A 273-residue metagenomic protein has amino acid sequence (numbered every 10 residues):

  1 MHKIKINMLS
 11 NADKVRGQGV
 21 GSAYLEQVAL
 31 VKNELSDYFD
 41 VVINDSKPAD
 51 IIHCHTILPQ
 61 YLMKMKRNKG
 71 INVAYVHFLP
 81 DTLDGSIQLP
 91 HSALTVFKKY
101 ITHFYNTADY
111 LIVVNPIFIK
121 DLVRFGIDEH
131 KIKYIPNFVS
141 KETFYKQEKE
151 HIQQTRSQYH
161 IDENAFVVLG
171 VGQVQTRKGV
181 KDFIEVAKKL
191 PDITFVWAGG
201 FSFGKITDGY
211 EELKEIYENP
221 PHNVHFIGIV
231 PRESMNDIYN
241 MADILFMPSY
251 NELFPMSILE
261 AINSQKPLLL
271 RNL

Functional and structural regions predicted by a protein language model:
S92-L111: Membrane-proximal helix-turn-helix segments that form the acceptor-binding/catalytic region of lipid-linked
I117, F138: Carbohydrate-associated surface elements
V139, T194-E212, G228: Glycosyltransferase donor-sugar binding loop
D162-K178, I184-L190, V196-A198: Conserved donor-binding/catalytic core segment of Leloir-type glycosyltransferases
Y210-V230: Nucleotide-activated donor-binding/catalytic signature segment of Leloir-type glycosyltransferases, i.e., the conserved
I229, D237-A242: Short alpha-helical donor nucleotide-sugar binding micro-motif in glycosyltransferases
Y250: Aromatic "clamp/platform" in nucleotide-sugar-dependent glycosyltransferases that forms part of the donor/acceptor
P267-L270: Short hydrophobic beta-strand element within catalytic cores of glycosyltransferases and related nucleotide-activated
